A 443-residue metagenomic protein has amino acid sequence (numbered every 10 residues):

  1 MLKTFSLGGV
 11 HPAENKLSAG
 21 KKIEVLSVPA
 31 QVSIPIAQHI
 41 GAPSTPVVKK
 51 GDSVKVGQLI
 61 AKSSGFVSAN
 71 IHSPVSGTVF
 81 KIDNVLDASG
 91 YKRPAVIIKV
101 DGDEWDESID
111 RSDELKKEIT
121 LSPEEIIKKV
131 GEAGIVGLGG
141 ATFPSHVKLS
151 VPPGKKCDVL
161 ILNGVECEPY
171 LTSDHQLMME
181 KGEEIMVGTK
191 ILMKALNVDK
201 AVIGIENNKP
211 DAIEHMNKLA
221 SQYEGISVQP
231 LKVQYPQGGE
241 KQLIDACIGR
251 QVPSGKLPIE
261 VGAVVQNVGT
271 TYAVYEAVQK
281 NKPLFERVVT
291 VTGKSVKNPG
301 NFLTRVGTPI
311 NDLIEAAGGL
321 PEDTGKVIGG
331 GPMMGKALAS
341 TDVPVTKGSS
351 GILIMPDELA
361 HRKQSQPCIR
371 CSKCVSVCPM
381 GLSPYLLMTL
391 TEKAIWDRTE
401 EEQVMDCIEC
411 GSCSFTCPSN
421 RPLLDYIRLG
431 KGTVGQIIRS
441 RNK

Functional and structural regions predicted by a protein language model:
M1-V47: N-terminal, Lys/Arg-enriched amphipathic/low-complexity engagement segments that precede the first folded domain
K49-K62, F80-K81: Short, well-structured beta-strand-loop connectors
L86-F143, G154, P210: Acidic low-complexity segments
D106-S108, G137, L160-D174, S295: Gly-rich Lys/Arg/Thr-decorated short loops/hinges at beta-loop-alpha junctions or inter-strand turns that position
V165, V198-I310, A316-P321, G331: Hydrophobic alpha-helical positions that pack around
M179-A195: Histidine-anchored nucleotide/phosphate-binding helix
Q234-G238, Q242-Q251, N281, G318-I369: Active-site gating/interface segments in enzymes
S349-S365, V375, P379-K443: Ferredoxin-type iron-sulfur electron-transfer modules in oxidoreductases and energy-metabolism complexes
